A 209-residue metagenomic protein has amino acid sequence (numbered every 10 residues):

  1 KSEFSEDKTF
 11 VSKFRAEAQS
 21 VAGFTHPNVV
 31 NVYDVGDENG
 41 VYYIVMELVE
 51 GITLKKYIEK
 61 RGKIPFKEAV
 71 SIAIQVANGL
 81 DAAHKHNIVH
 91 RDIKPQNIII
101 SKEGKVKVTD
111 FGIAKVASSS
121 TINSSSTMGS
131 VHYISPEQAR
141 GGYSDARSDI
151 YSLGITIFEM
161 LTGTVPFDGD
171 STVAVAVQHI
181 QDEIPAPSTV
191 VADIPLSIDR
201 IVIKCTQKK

Functional and structural regions predicted by a protein language model:
K1-G23: AlphaC helix of the eukaryotic protein kinase fold
A16, F24-N28, V41, T127 (+1 more regions): Flexible N-lobe loop architecture of eukaryotic-like protein kinase catalytic domains
V35: Activation-segment/catalytic-loop signature of the eukaryotic protein kinase fold
N39-T53, Y57: Conserved short submotifs of the Hanks-type protein kinase catalytic core that shape the nucleotide-binding pocket
I72-A73: Activation segment signature within eukaryotic-like protein kinase domains
V76-I88: Protein kinase catalytic-loop region centered on the HRD/HxD motif
H132-K209: C-terminal lobe helix-coil module of Hanks-type protein kinase domains
